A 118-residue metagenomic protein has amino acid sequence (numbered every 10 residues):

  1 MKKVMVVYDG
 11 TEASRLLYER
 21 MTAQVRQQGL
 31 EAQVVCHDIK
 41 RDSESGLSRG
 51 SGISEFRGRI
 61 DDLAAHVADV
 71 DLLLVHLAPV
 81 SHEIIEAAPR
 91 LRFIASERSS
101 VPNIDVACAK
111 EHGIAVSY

Functional and structural regions predicted by a protein language model:
M1-V70: N-terminal glycine-/charge-rich "phosphate-binding" loop or analogous flexible N-terminal tail
Y8, D71-Y118: Phosphate/diphosphate ligand-binding glycine-rich loop within oxidoreductases
